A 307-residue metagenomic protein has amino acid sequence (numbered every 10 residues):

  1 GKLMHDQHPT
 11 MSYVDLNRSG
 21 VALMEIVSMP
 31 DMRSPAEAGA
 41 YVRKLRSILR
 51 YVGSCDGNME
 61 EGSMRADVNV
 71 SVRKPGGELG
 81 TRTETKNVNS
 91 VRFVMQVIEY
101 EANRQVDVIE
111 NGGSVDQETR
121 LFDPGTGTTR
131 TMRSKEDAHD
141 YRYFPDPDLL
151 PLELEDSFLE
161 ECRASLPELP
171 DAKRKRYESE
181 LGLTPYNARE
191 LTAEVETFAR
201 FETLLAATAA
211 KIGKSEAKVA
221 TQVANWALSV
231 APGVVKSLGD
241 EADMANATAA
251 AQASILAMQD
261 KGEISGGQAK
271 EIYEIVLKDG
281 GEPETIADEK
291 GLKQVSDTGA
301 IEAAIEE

Functional and structural regions predicted by a protein language model:
G1-T10: Binding-interface segments
P9-E307: Charged, compositionally biased, marginally structured helical/coil segments
